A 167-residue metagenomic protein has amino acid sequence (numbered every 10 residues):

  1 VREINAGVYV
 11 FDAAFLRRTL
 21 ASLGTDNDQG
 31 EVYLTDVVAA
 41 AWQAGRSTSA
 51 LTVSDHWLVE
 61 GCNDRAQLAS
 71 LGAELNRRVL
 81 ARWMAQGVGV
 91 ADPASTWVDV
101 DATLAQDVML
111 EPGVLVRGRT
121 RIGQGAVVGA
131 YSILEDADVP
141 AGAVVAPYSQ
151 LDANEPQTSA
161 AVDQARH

Functional and structural regions predicted by a protein language model:
V1-N5, Q29-A40, A69-A73, Q86-A91 (+4 more regions): Phosphate-binding glycine-rich loops and adjacent basic patches that engage nucleotide phosphates, nucleic-acid
V1-N76: Catalytic-core segments of class I nucleotidyltransferases/pyrophosphorylases that form NMP-activated intermediates
G7, N27-G30, A69-S70, V79-A81 (+3 more regions): Short, low-complexity, polar/charged sequence segments that are solvent-exposed and flexible
F11-L16, G45-T48, G87-V88, D99-D101 (+1 more regions): Short amphipathic alpha-helical segments, especially helix-boundary/capping motifs
L58-N63, T96-A102: Short, solvent-exposed polar/charged micro-motifs at secondary-structure junctions
G72-V100: Long, charged amphipathic helices and adjacent flexible linkers at domain junctions
V88-V90, A94-T96, A102-L110, V114 (+7 more regions): A structural motif detector for beta-strand N-caps
